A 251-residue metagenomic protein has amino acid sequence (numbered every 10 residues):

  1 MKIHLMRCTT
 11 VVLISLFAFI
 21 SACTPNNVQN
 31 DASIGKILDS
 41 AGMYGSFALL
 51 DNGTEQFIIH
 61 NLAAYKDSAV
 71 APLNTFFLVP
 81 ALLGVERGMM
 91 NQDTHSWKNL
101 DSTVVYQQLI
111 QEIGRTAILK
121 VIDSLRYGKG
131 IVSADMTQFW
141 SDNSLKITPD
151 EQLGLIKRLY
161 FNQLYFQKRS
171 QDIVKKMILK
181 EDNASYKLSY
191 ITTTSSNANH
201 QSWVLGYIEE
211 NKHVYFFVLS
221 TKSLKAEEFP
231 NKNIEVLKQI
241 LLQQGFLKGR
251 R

Functional and structural regions predicted by a protein language model:
M1-M6: N-terminal secretory signal peptides that target proteins for export/translocation
T9-I20: Bacterial N-terminal signal peptides
C23-K66: Beta-lactamase-like hydrolase cores
T24-I37, A41, E112-G114, Y160-S185 (+1 more regions): Structured C-terminal helix/loop/strand segments within mature extracytoplasmic catalytic/sensor domains
A69-D93, F217: Active-site SXXK
V85-D101, I113, F166-S170: Short, well-structured active-site flanking segments
Y106-L164: Mid-domain, small-residue-enriched loop/turn segments at the edges of structured enzyme/sensor domains
